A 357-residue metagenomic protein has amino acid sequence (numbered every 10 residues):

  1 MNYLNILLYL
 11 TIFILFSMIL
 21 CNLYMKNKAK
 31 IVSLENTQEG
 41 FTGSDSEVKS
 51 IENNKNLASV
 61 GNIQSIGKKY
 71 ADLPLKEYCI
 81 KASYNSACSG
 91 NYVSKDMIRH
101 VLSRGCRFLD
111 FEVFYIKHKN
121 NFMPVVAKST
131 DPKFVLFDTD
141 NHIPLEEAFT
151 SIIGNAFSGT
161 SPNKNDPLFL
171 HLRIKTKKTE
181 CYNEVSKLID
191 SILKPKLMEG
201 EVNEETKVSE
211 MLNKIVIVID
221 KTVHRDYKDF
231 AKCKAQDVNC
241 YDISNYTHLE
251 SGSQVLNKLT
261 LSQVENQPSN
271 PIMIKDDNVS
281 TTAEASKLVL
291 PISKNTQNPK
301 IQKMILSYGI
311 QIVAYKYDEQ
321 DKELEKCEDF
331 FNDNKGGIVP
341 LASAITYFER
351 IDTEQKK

Functional and structural regions predicted by a protein language model:
N2-F108, F114-S191, N203-K357: Long, acidic (Asp/Glu-rich), low-complexity accessory segments flanking structured domains
P195-M198: Charged/polar low-complexity intrinsically disordered regions
